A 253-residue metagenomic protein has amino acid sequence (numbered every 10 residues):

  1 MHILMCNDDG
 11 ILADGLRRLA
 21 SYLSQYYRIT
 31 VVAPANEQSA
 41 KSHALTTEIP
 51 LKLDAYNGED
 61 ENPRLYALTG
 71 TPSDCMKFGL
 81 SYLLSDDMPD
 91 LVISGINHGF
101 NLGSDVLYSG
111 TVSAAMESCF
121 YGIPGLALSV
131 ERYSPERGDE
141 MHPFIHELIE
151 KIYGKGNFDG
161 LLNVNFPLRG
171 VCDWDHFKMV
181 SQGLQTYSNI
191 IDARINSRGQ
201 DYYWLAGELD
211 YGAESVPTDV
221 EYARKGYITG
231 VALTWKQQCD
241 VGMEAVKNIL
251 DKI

Functional and structural regions predicted by a protein language model:
I3-C6, D14-Y82, D86-M88: A cross-family phosphate/adenosyl-ligand binding-site feature
C6, V32-P34, T69, S94-N97 (+3 more regions): Short beta-strand segments
D9, E37, T71-P72, N97-F100 (+2 more regions): Short glycine-rich anion-binding loops that position phosphate/pyrophosphate groups of nucleotides and phosphorylated
D9-R17, S197-R198, L205: Short acidic, Gly/Ser-rich segments with clustered Asp/Glu that frequently serve as metal-coordination loops in enzyme
F100-S109: Glycine/threonine-rich flexible loop motifs
A114-S118: Hydrophobic/aromatic ligand-binding patch that stacks against planar heteroaromatic rings of cofactors or nucleotides
C119-M141: Glycine-rich phosphate/pyrophosphate-binding loops and their adjacent beta-strand/loop elements at enzyme active sites
E140-I253: Electrostatically charged, flexible surface regions
